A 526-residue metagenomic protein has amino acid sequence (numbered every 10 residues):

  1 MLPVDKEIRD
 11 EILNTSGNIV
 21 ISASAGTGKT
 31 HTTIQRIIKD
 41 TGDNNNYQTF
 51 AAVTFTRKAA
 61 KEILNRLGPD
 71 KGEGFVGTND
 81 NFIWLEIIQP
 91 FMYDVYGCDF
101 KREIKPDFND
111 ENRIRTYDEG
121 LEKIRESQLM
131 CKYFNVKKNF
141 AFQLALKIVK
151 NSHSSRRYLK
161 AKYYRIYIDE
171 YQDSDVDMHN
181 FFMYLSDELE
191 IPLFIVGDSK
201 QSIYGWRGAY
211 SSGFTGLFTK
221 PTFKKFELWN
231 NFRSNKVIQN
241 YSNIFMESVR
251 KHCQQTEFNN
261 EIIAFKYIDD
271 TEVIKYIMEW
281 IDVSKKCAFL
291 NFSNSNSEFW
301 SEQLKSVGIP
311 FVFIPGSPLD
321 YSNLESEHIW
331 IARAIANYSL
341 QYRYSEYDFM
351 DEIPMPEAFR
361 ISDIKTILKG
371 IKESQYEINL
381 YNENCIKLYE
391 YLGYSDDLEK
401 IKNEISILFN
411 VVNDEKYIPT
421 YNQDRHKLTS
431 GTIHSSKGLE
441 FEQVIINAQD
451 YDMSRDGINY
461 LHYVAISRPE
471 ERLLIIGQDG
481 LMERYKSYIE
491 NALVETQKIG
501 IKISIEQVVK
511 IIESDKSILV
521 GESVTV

Functional and structural regions predicted by a protein language model:
M1-V526: The feature marks helicase ATPase cores and/or their adjacent C-terminal helical subdomains in SF1/SF2/AAA+ helicases
